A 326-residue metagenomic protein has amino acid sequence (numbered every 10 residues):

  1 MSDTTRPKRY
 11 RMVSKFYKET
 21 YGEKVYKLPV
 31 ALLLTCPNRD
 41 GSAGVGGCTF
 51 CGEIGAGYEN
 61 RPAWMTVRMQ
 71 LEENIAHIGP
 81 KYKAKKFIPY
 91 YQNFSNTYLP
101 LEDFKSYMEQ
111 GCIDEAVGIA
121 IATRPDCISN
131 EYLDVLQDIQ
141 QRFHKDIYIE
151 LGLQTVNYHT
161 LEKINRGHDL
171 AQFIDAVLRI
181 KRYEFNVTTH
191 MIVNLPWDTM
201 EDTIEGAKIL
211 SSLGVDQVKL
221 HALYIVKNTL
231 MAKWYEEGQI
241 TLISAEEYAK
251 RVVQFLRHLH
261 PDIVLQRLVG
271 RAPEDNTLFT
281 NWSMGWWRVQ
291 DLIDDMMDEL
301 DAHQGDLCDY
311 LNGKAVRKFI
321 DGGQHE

Functional and structural regions predicted by a protein language model:
M1-I88, H325: N-terminal [4Fe-4S]-dependent radical SAM core
S2-K15, Y21-Y26, Q217, I225-E326: Auxiliary Fe-S-binding modules of radical SAM enzymes
L34, N93-T97, P125-C127, L153-N157 (+3 more regions): Active-site-proximal loop/turn and secondary-structure-junction residues that shape catalytic pockets, frequently
C48, Y91, I121, L136 (+5 more regions): Conserved, mostly hydrophobic/aromatic
I54-N74, I78-L101, E115-S129, K145-Q172 (+1 more regions): Core AdoMet radical
I78-Y82, Y107-D114, D134-D146, L178-R182: Acidic (Asp/Glu)-rich catalytic clusters
L101-E109, S129-Q140, L161, T203: Distinct, well-ordered alpha-helical segments
A171-L230, E246-V269: Conserved C-terminal portion of the radical SAM core fold that forms the substrate/S-adenosylmethionine-binding
